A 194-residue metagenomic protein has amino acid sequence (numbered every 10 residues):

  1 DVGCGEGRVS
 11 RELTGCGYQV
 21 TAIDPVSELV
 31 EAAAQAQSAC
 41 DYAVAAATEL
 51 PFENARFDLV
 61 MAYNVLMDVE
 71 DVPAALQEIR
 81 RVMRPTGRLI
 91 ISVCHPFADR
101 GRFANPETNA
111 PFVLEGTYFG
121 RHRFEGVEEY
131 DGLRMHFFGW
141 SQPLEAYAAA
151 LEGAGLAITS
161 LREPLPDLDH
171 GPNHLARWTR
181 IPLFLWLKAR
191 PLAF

Functional and structural regions predicted by a protein language model:
V2, E6-E49: Class I SAM-dependent methyltransferase SAM/SAH-binding core
T48-L59: A short acidic, Gly/Pro-enriched loop at the edge of an enzyme's catalytic core that lines a small-molecule cofactor
L59-V72: A short SAM/SAH-binding and catalytic strip from SAM-dependent methyltransferases
P73-R88: A short glycine-rich, Lys/Arg-flanked "PGG" loop and its adjoining helix->strand segment in the class I
R88-G126: Conserved class I S-adenosyl-L-methionine
F97-R100, G132-E145: Acceptor-substrate binding/catalytic loop of class I
F138-L161: Short alpha-helix
L156, H174-F194: Core SAM-dependent methyltransferase catalytic element
